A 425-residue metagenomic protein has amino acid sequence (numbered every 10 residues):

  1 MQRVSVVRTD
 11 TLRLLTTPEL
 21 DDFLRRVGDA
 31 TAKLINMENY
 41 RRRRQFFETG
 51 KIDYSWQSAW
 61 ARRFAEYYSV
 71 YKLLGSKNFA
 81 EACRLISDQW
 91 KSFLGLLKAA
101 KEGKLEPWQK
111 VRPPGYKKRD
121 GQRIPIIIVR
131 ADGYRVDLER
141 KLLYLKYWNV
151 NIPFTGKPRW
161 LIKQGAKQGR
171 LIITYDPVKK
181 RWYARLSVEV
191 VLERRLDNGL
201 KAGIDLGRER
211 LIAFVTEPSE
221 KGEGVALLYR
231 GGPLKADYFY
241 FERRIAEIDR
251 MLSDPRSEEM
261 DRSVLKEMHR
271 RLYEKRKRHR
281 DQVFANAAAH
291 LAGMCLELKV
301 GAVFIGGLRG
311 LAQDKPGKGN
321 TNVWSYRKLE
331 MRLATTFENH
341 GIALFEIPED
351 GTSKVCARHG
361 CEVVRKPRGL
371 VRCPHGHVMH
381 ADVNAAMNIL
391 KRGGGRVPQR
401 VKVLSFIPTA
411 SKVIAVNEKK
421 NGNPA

Functional and structural regions predicted by a protein language model:
M1-E81: Gly/serine-rich nucleotide phosphate-binding loop at the start of the catalytic core of nucleotide/ADP-ribose-handling
Q2-V7, V191-L192, K318, W324-A425: Positively charged, low-complexity nucleic-acid-binding target-recognition regions
E38, E81-F93, V383-G393: Stable alpha-helical structural segments in soluble proteins, enriched in small hydrophobic residues
F47-W56, W60, P177-R181, R185-A202 (+3 more regions): Substrate-contacting helices/loops that form the catalytic groove of nucleic-acid and nucleotide-polymer processing
S55-D176: Acidic carboxylate diad motif detector
Y134, R140-K146, L211-P218, G369-R372: Short polybasic amphipathic segments
K146-A166, R195-G199, K221-P233, M379-V383: Short amphipathic beta-strand/extended segments with alternating polar/hydrophobic composition
